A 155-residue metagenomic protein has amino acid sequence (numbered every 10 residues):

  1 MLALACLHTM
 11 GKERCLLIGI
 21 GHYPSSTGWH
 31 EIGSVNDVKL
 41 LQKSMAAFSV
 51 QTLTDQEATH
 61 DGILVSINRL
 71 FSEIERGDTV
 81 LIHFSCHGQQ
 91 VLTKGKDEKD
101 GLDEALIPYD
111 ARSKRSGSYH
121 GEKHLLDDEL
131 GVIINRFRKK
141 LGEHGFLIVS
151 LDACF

Functional and structural regions predicted by a protein language model:
A5, T9-G11: Boundary at the C-terminal end of the N-terminal hydrophobic targeting segment
G11-K12, H60-S85, Q90-F155: Caspase-like (clan CD) cysteine peptidase catalytic core
R14-S26: N-terminal capping segment at the start of a domain
I18-I20, D55, S85, D152: Cofactor-binding loop segments of dinucleotide-utilizing enzymes, especially the Rossmann-like FAD- and NAD(P)+-binding
G19, L41, I82: Terminal peptide-recognition signature
Y23-K39: Glycine- and acidic-residue-enriched helix-capping/strand-helix junction motifs
N36-S49: Short helix-loop-beta junction
Q51-H60: Short beta->alpha junction loops
